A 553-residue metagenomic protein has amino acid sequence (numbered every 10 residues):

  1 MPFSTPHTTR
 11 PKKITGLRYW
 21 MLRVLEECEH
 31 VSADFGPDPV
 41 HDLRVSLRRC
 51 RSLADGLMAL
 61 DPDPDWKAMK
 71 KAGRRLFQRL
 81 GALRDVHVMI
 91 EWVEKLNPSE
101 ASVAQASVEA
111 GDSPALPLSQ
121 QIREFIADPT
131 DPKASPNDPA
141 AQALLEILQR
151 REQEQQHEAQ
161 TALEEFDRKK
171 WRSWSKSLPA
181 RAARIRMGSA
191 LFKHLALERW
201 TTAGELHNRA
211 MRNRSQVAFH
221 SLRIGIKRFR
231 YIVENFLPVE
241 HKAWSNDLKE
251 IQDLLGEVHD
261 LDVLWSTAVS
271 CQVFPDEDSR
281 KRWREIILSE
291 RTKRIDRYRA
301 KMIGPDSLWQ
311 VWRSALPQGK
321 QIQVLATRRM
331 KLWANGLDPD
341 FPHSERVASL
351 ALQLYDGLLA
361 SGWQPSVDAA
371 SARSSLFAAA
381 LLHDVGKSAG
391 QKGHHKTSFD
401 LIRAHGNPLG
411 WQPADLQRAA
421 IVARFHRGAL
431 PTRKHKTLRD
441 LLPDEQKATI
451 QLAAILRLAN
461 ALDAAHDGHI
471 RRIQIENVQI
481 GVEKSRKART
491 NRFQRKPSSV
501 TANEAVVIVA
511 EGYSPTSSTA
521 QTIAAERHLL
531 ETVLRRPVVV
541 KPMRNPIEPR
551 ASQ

Functional and structural regions predicted by a protein language model:
M1-L325: Cationic, histidine-enriched alpha-helical/coil surfaces that engage anionic ligands
T8-T9, G188, A326-R346, L381-K387: Active-site flanking loop/helix segments enriched in acidic
Q105-A106, A110-G111, K484-R486, R492 (+2 more regions): Intrinsic, low-complexity polybasic segments
F229, R328-D338, H435-Q446, E511-P515: Short hinge/gating elements
H343, Y355-I475: Divalent metal-dependent catalytic cores for phosphoryl transfer on phosphate-bearing substrates
H469-V482, R495-K496, V500-A505: Short edge beta-strands and adjacent turn/loop segments
E504-I523: A short interface-forming secondary-structure element
L534-P549: A short amphipathic beta-strand at an alpha->beta junction
